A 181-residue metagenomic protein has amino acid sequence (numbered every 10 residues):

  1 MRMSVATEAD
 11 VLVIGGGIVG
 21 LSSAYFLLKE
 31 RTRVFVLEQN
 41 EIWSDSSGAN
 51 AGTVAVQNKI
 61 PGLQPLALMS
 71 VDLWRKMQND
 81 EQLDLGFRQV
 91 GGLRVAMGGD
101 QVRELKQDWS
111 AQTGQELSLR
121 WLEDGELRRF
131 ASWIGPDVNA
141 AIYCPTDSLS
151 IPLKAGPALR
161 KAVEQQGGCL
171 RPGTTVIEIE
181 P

Functional and structural regions predicted by a protein language model:
M1-E8: A short, basic/flexible loop-to-alpha-helix module at the beginning of a structural domain
A9-F35: N-terminal Rossmann-like FAD-binding beta1-loop-alpha1 element of flavoenzymes
L28-G48: Glycine-rich FAD pyrophosphate-binding loop
E30, Q115, Q166: Conserved dinucleotide-binding and phosphotransfer motif residues
E38, E123-D124, P172-T174: Short loop/edge segments at beta-strand edges and connector loops that shape dinucleotide/nucleotide cofactor-binding
N40-I42, L127, L159: Short beta-to-alpha linker loops that shape the active-site pocket of alpha/beta-hydrolase fold enzymes
G52-F130: Dinucleotide-binding Rossmann-like beta1-alpha1 core, especially the glycine-rich loop that anchors the ADP
Y143-P181: Helical element adjacent to the flavin cofactor pocket in flavoenzyme catalytic cores
